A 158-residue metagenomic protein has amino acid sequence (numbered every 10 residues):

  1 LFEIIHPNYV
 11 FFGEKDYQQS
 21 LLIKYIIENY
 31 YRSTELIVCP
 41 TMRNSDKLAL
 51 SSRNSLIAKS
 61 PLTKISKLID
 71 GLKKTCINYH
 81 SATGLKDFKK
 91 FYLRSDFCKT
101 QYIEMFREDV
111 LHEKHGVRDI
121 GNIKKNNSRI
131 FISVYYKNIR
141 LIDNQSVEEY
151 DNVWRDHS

Functional and structural regions predicted by a protein language model:
F2-F11: Proline-aspartate-enriched helix->loop->beta-strand connector
I5, Y30-Y31, Y136: A broad structural signal for alpha-helix termini and local helix breaks/kinks
N8, K15-D16, D143-N144: Acidic active-site catalytic centers that drive phospho-/nucleotidyl reactions and related ester hydrolyses
N8, S33-T34, I139: Secondary-structure boundary/capping positions in well-ordered alpha/beta enzyme cores
F12-G13, S51-S52, I142: Thr-Gly-centered strand-to-loop micro-motif
D16-Q101, M105-F106: Glycine-rich, Lys/Arg-enriched anion-binding loops that position phosphate/diphosphate groups for phosphoryl
F91-S158: Phosphate/ribose-recognition catalytic cores of enzymes acting on nucleotide-derived substrates
